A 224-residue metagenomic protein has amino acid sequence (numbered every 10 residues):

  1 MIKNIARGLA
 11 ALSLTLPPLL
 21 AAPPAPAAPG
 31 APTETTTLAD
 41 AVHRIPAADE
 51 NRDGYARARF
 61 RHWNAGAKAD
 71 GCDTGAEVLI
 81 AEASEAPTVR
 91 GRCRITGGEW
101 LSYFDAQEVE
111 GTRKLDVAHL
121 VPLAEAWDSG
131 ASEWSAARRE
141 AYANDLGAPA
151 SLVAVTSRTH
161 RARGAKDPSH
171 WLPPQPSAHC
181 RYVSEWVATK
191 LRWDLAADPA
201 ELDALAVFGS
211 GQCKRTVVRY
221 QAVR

Functional and structural regions predicted by a protein language model:
M1-P29: Secretory targeting and sorting signals
I2, V78-I80, G164: Short amphipathic alpha-helical segments with coiled-coil-like heptad repeat character
P29-Y103, D116, P122-D128: Cell wall/extracellular polymer interaction/catalysis modules
L101-R224: Domain-level detector of nuclease and nuclease-like folds in predominantly extracellular/periplasmic contexts
